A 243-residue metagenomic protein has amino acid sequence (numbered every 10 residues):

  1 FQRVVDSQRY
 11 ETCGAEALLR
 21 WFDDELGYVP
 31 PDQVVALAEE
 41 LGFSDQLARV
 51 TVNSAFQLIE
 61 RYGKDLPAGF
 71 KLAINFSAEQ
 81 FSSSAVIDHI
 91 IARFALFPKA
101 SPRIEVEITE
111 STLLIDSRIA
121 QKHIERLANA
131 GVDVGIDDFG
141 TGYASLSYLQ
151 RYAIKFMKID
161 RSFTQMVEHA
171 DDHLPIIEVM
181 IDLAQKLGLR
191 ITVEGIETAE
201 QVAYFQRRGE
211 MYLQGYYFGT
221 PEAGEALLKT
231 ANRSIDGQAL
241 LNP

Functional and structural regions predicted by a protein language model:
F1, P31, A120-H123, S145: Short beta-alpha junctions and helix-cap segments that line functional grooves
F1-A36, A55: A short, well-structured catalytic beta-strand-centered motif of the EAL phosphodiesterase domain for c-di-GMP
S7-E11, D24-E25, S77-S84, R103-R118 (+1 more regions): EAL-family c-di-GMP phosphodiesterase catalytic domain
R9-E16, F43-A120, Q150, G195: Catalytic core of bacterial c-di-GMP phosphodiesterases, primarily the EAL and HD-GYP domains, capturing alpha-helical
D32-A36, D45, E125: Conserved long alpha-helical elements within nucleotide-processing catalytic cores of c-di-GMP signaling and class III
I90-L96, K122-A130, V179: Catalytic-core regions built around general acid/base machinery
